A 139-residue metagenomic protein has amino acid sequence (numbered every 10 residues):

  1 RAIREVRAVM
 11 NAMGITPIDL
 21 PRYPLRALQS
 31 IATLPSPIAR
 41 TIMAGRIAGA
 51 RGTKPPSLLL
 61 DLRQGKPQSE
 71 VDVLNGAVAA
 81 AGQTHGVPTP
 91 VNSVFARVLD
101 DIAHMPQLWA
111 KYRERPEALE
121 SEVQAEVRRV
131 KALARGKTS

Functional and structural regions predicted by a protein language model:
I3-S139: NAD(P)-dependent Rossmann-like dehydrogenase/reductase catalytic/cofactor-binding core
